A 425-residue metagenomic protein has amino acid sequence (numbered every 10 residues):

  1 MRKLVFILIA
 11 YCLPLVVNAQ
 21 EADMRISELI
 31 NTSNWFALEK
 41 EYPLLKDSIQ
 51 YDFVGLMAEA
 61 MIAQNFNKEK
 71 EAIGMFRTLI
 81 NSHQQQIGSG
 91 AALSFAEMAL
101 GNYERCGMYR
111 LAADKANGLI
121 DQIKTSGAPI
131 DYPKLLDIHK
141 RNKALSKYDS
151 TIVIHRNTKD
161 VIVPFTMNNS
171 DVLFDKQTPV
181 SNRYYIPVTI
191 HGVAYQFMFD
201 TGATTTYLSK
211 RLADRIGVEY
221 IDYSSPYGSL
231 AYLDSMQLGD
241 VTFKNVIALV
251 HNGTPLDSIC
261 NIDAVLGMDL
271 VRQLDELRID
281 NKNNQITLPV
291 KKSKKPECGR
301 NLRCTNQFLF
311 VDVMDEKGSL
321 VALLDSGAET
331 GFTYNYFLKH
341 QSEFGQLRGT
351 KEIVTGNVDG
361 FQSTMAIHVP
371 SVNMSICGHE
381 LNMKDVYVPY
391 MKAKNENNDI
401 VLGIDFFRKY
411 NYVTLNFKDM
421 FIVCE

Functional and structural regions predicted by a protein language model:
M1-I26: Bacterial Sec-dependent N-terminal signal peptides
Q20-E425: Pepsin/retropepsin-fold aspartyl endopeptidases
